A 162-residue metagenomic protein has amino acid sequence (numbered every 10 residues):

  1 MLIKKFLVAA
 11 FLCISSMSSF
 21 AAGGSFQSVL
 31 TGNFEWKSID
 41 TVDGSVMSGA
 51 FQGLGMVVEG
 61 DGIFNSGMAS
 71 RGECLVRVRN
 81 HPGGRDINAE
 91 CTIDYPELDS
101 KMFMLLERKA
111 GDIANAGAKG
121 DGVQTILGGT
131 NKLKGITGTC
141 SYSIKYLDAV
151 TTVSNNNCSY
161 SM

Functional and structural regions predicted by a protein language model:
L2-A9: Sec-dependent signal peptide recognition, specifically the positively charged N-region followed immediately by
L12: Acidic/polar active-site rim loop that often engages polyanionic ligands
S15-S19: N-terminal signal peptide c-region/cleavage motif recognized by signal peptidases
A22-M162: Beta-strand-enriched cores of mature, soluble protein domains
